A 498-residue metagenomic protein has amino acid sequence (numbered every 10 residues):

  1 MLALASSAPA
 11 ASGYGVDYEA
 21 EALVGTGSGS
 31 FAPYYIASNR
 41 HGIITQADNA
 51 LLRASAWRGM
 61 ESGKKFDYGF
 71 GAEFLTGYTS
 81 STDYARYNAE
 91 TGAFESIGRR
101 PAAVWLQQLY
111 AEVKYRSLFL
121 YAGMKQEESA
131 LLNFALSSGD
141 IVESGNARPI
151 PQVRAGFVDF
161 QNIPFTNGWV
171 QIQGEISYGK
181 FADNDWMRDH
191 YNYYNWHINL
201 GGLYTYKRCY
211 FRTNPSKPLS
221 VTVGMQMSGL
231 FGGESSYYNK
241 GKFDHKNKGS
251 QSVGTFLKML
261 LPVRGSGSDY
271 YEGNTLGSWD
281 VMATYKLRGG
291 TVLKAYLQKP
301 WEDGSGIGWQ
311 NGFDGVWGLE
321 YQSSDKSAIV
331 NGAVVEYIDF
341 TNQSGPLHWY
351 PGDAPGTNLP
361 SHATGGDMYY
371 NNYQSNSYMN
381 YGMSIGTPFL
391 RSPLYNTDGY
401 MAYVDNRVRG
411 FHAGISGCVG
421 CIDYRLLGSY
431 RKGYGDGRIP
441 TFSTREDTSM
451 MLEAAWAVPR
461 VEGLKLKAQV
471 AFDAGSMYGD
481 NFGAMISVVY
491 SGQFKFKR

Functional and structural regions predicted by a protein language model:
A10-V16, W57-F70, K114-Y121, F160-G174 (+6 more regions): Short loop/turn motifs that connect adjacent beta-strands in outer-membrane beta-barrel proteins
A11-A50, E61-A72, I172-Y178: Transmembrane beta-strand segments of Gram-negative outer membrane beta-barrel proteins
A22-S30, R58, F74-S80, S117 (+11 more regions): Transmembrane beta-strands of outer-membrane beta-barrel pores
G29-A37, S81-T91, A102, L132-G139 (+6 more regions): Outer-membrane beta-barrel translocator domains and adjoining extracellular loop/strand segments of Gram-negative
A37-G42, L75-G77, A89-I97, S137-E143 (+6 more regions): Extracellular loop and loop/strand-boundary signature of outer-membrane beta-barrel proteins
K64-V113, E127-N146: Surface-exposed loop and membrane-interface regions of Gram-negative outer-membrane beta-barrel proteins
E127-Y238: Internal, well-ordered domain-core segments that constitute the primary functional module of diverse proteins
S266-R498: Outer-membrane beta-barrel pore domains
